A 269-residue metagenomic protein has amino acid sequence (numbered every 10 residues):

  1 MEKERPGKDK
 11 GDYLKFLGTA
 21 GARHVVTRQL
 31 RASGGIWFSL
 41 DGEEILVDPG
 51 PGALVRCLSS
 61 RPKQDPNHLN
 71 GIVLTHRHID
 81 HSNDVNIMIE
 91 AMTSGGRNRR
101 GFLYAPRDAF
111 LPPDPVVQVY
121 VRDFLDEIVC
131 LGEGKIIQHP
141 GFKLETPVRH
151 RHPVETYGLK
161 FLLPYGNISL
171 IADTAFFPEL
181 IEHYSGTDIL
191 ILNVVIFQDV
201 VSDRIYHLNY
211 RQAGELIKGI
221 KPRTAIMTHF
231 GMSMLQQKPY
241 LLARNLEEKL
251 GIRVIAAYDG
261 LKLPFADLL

Functional and structural regions predicted by a protein language model:
E2-G7, N98-T156, L163-Y165, G260 (+1 more regions): Metallo-beta-lactamase
E2-R61, Y157-A172, I189: Conserved beta-strand hairpin/beta-sheet module of binuclear metal-dependent hydrolase folds, prominently
G21-R23, I79, F110, F230-M234: Short histidine/acidic/glycine/proline-rich micro-motifs that form metal- and phosphate-coordinating active-site loops
L46-G50, H68-D80, P106, S169-T174 (+3 more regions): Active-site neighborhood of phospho(di)ester-bond hydrolases with catalytic His/Asp-centered motifs
P51-G52, A109, H150-P153, A172-F177: Short beta->alpha connector loops
G52-F102, D188-I189: Active-site metal-binding motif and surrounding structural segment of the metallo-beta-lactamase
N83-M92, P115-V116, L235-R244: Metal-dependent catalytic neighborhoods of phosphoester/phosphodiester hydrolases
F177-K262: Cap/insert and terminal regions of metallo-dependent hydrolase folds
